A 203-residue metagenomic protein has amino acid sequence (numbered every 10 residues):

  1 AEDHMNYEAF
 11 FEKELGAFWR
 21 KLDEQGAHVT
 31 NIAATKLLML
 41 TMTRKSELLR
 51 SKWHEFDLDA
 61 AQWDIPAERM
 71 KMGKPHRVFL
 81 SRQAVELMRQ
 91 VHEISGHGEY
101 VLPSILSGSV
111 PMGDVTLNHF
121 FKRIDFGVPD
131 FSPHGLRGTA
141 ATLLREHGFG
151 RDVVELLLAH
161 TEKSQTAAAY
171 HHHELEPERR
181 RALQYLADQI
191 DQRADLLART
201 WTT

Functional and structural regions predicted by a protein language model:
A1-S51, D59, M70-K74, I94-S95 (+2 more regions): Basic, Lys/Arg- and aromatic-enriched nucleic-acid-binding interface segment
D3-A9, M70-Q90, G98-F120, S132-P133 (+2 more regions): C-terminal catalytic core of Y-nucleophile DNA break-rejoin enzymes
M5, S51, H97, F126 (+2 more regions): Residue-level signal for pocket-adjacent positions within structured domains
A9, I65-G73, V85, L158-L196: Catalytic-site neighborhood detector that most strongly recognizes the C-terminal catalytic loop/helix of tyrosine
F10-A17, V29-T30, T43, E47 (+7 more regions): Generic recognition of stable, solvent-exposed alpha-helical segments in well-folded globular domains
R20-I32, T41, V78, Q90-V101 (+5 more regions): Short, basic (Lys/Arg/His-rich) helix/loop patches that form interaction surfaces in the mid-to-C-terminal regions
T35, R50-W53, P133, E155-L157 (+1 more regions): Composition- and surface-driven signal marking solvent-exposed, interaction-prone regions in large proteins
T41, S46, R50-E93, E162-A168: Conserved tyrosine-mediated DNA breakage-rejoining catalytic core shared by Y-recombinases
